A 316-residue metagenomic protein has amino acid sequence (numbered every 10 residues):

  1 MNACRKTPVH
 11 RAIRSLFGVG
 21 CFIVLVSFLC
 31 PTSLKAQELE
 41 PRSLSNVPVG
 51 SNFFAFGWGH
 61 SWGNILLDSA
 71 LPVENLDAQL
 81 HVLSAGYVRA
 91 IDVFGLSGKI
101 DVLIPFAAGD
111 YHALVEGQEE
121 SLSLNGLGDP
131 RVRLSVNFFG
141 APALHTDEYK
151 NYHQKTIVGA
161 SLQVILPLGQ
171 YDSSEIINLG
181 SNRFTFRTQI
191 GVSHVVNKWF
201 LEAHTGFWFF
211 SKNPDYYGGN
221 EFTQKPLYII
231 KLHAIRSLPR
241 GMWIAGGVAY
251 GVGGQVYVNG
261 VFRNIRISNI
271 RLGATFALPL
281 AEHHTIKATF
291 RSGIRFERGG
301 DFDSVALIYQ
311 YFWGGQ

Functional and structural regions predicted by a protein language model:
S33-A55, G140-T156, G314-Q316: Outer-membrane beta-barrel biogenesis signature
N52-F54, H81-A85, G128-L134, V158 (+5 more regions): Hydrophobic, lipid-facing positions within transmembrane beta-strands of outer-membrane proteins
F54-H60, I100-A108, V158-L166, A203-F209 (+4 more regions): Transmembrane beta-barrel strands of outer-membrane/channel proteins
W58-H60, R89-I91, V136-F138, V164 (+5 more regions): Residue-level signature of outer-membrane beta-barrel architecture
S61-V82, E119-E120, S173-N178: Surface-exposed strand-loop-strand hairpins of Gram-negative outer-membrane beta-barrel proteins
N64-I65, F94-G98, A141-P142, K198-L201 (+3 more regions): Repeated loop/turn-to-beta-strand initiation elements of outer-membrane beta-barrel proteins
A108-T223, I265: Outer-membrane pore/translocation modules
N220-Q316: Outer membrane beta-barrel transmembrane domains
